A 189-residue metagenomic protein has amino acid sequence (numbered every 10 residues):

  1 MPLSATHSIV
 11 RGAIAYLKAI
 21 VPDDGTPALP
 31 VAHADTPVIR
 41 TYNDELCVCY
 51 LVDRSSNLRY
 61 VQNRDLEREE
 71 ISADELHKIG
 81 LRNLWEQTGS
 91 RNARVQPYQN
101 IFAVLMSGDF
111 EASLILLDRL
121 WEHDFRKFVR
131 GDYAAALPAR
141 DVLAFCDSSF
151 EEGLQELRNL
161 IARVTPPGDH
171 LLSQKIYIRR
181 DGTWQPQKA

Functional and structural regions predicted by a protein language model:
M1-S113: Charged, alpha-helical interface segments at or near domain boundaries
Y42-L46, R54, Y98-Q99, F128-D132 (+2 more regions): Short, well-ordered loop/turn elements at secondary-structure boundaries
C49-L51, L105, A136, C146 (+1 more regions): Residues in well-ordered beta-strands of folded domains
E86-S90, K127-G131, V164-L172: Structural alpha-beta junctions
A112-R126: Short amphipathic alpha-helix segments
F125-G153: Amphipathic protein-protein interaction modules
D141, D147-A189: C-terminal structured domains
